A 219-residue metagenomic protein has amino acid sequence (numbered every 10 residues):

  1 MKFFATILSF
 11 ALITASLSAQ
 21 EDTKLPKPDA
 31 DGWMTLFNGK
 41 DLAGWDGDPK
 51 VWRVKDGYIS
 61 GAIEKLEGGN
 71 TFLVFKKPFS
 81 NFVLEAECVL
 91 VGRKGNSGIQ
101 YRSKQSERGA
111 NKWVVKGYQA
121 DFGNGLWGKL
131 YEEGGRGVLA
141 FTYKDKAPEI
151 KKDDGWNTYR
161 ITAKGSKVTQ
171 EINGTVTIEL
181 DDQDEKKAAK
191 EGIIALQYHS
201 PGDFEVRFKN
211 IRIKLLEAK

Functional and structural regions predicted by a protein language model:
A5-A15: Bacterial N-terminal signal peptides
A19-K219: Carbohydrate-interacting regions of secretory-pathway proteins
